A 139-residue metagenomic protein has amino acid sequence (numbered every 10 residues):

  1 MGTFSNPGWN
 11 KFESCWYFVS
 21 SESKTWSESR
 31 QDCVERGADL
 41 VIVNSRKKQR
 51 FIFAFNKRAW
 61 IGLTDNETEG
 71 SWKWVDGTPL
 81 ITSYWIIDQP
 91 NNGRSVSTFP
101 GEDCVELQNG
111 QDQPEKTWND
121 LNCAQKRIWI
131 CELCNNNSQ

Functional and structural regions predicted by a protein language model:
M1-Q139: Extracellular, disulfide-bonded carbohydrate-recognition/adhesion ectodomains, dominated by C-type lectin-like domains
